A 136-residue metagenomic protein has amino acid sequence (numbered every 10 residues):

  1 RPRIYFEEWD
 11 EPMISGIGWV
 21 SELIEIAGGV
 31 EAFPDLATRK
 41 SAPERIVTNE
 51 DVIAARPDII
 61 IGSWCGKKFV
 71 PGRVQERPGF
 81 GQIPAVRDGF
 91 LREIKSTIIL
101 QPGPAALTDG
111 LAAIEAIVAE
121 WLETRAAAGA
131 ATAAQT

Functional and structural regions predicted by a protein language model:
R1-T108, A112, E120-A134: Binding-cleft/active-site segments that stabilize strongly anionic ligands or cofactors
